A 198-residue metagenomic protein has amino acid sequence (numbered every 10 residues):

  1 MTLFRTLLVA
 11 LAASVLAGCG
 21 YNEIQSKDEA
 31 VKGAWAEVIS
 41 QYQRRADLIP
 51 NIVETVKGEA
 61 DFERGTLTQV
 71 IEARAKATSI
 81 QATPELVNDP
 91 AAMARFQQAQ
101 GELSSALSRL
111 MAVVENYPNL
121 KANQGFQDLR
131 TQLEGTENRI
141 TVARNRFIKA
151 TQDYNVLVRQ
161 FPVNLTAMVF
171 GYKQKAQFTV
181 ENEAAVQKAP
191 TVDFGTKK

Functional and structural regions predicted by a protein language model:
T2-K198: A helix-centric hydrophobic-segment signal that preferentially recognizes long, alpha-helical stretches used
